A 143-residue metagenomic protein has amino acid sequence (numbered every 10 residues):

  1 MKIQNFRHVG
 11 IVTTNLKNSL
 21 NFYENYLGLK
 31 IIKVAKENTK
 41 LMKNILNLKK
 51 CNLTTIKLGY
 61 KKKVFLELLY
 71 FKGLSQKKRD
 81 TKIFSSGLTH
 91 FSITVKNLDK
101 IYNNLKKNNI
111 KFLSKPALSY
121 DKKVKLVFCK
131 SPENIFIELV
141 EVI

Functional and structural regions predicted by a protein language model:
M1-K2, I11, K57, L66 (+1 more regions): Vicinal oxygen chelate
N5, N52, G87, K123: Exposed loop/turn and edge beta-strand positions of beta-sandwich/beta-sheet ligand-binding modules
H8, F84-H90: Eukaryotic phosphotyrosine signaling hubs
V12-K63: Core segments of cupin and vicinal oxygen chelate
T39, K61-F65, G73-L74, L98: Short, charged/polar surface micro-motifs in flexible loops or helix N-caps
T39-M42, S75-K78, L118-S119: A cross-kingdom feature marking solvent-exposed beta-strand/loop segments within repeated, beta-rich binding/scaffold
Y70-L74, V142: Acetyl-CoA-dependent GNAT
